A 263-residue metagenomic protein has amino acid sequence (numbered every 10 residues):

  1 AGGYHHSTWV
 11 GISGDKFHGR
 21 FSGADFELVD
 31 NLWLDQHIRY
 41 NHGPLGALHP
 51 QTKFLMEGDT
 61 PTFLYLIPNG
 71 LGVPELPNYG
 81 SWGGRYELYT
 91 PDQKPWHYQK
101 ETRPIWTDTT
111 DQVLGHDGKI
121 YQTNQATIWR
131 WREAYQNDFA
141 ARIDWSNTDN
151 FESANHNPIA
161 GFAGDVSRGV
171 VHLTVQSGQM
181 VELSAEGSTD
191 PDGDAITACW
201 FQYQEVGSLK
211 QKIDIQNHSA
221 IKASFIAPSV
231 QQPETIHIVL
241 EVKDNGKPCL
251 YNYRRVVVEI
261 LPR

Functional and structural regions predicted by a protein language model:
A1-E182, S188, A195, Q202-S208: N-terminal acidic, glycine/proline-rich low-complexity segments
S177, D192, N217, Q232-P233 (+1 more regions): Surface-exposed loops/turns
Q202-I226: Surface-exposed, flexible coil segments in extracellular/virion-facing regions
I226-Q232: Short, surface-exposed loop/turn segments at beta-strand-coil junctions that are enriched for proline with nearby
K243-C249: Short, solvent-exposed loop/turn segments at the edges of extracellular beta-sandwich modules
C249-V256: Extracellular and select intracellular beta-sandwich modules with Ser/Thr-enriched, small-residue motifs on
E259-R263: Extracellular interdomain linker/stem segments of modular secreted and single-pass surface proteins
